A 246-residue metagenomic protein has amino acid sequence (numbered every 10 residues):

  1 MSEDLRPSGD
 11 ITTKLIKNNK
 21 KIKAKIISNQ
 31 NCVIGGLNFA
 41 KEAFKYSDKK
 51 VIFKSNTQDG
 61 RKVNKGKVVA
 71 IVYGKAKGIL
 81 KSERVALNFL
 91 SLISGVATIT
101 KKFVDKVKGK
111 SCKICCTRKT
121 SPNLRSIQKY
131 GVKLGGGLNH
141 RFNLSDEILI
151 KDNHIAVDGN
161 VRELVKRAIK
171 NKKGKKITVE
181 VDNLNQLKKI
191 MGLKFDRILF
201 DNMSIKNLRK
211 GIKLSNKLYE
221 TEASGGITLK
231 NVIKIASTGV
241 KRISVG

Functional and structural regions predicted by a protein language model:
M1-L193, R197, K206-L214, Y219-A223 (+2 more regions): Acidic/glycine-rich phosphate/pyrophosphate-binding loops and surrounding catalytic core that coordinate Mg2+
F200: Active-site core of metal-dependent hydrolases
M203: Glycine/alanine-rich phosphate-binding loops at beta-alpha junctions
S244-G246: Glycine-rich phosphate-binding loop
